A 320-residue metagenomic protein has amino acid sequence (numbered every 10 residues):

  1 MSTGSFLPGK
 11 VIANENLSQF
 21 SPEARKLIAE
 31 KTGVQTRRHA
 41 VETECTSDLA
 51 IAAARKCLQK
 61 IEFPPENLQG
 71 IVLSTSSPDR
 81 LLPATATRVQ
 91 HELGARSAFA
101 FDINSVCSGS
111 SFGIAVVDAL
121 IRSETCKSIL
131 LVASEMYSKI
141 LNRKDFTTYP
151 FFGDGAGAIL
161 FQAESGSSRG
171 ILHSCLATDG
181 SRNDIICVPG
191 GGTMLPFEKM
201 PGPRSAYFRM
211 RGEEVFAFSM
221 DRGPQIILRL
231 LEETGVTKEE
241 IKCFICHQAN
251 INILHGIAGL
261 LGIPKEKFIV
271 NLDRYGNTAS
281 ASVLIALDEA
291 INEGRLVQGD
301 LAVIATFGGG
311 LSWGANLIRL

Functional and structural regions predicted by a protein language model:
M1, S74, N104, I129-E135 (+3 more regions): Short beta-strand segments
M1-E42, D145-A217, D221, Q225 (+1 more regions): Condensing-enzyme catalytic core mediating Claisen C-C bond formation in acyl metabolism
S21-E30, R80-G94, L131-Y137, T193-P201 (+1 more regions): Acidic-glycine-rich active-site phosphate/pyrophosphate-binding loop
V34-R38, N67-V72, H91-N104, S138-K144 (+1 more regions): Glycine/charged-rich beta-loop-alpha catalytic/anionic-binding loops adjacent to active sites
S47, I51-A54, L58, S77-P78 (+6 more regions): Claisen-condensing/thiolase-fold acyl-transfer catalytic domains that form or cleave C-C bonds in fatty acid
K60-R96: Anion-binding (especially nucleotide phosphate/pyrophosphate-binding) glycine-rich loop and adjoining beta-alpha core
E66-S74, K238-H247: Short glycine-rich phosphate-binding loop at a beta-alpha junction
L120-A156: Flexible, glycine-rich active-site loops centered on histidine and acidic residues that chelate a metal or position
